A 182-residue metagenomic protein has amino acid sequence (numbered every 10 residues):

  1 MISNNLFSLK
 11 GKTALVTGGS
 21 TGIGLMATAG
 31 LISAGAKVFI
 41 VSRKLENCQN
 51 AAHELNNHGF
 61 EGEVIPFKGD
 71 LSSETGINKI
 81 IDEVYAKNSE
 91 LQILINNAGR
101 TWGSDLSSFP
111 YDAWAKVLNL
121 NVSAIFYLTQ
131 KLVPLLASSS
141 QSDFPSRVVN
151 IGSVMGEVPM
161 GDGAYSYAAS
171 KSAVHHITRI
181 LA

Functional and structural regions predicted by a protein language model:
T13, S20-G22: Conserved glycine-rich cofactor-binding loop
A36-N50: Conserved glycine-rich Rossmann-like NAD(P)H-binding loop of the short-chain dehydrogenase/reductase
N97-W102: Conserved NAD(P)H cofactor-binding loop of Rossmann-fold oxidoreductase domains
D105-L106, A113-L118: Substrate-binding pocket helix/loop in short-chain dehydrogenase/reductase
F109, P159-A168, I180: Active-site loop-to-helix junction immediately N-terminal to the catalytic Tyr of the SDR YXXXK motif in Rossmann-fold
T129, S170: Active-site helix of classical SDR
S153: Residue(s) in the substrate-gating loop at a strand-loop-helix junction that position the organic substrate next
